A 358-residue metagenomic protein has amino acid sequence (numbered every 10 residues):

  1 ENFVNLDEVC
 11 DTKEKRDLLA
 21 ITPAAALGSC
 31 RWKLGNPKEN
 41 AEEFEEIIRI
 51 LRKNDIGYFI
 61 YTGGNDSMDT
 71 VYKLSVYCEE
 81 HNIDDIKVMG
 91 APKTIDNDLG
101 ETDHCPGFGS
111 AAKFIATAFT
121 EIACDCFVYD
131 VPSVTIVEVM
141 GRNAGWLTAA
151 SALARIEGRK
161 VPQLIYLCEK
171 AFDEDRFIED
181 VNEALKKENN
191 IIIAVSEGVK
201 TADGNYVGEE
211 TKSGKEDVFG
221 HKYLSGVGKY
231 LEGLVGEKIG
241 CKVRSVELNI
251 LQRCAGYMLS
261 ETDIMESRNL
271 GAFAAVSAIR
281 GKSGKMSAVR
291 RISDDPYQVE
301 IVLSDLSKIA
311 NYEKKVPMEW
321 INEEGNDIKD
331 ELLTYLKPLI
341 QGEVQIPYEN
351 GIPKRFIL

Functional and structural regions predicted by a protein language model:
E1, R31-W32, G64-N65, A91-N97 (+4 more regions): Short, ordered loop/turn segments at secondary-structure junctions
N2, G35, S67-D69, N97-D98 (+5 more regions): Flexible loop/turn segments at secondary-structure boundaries
N2-G57, D66-S67, P106, K113 (+1 more regions): Glycine-rich oxoanion-binding loops at beta->alpha junctions
L19-K33, K93-D103, D130-S133, E210-G214: Gly-rich Lys/Arg/Thr-decorated short loops/hinges at beta-loop-alpha junctions or inter-strand turns that position
K38-A41, E45, K53, N65-M68 (+13 more regions): Electropositive phosphate-/nucleotide-binding environments in soluble metabolic enzymes
I50, Y58-G63, D69-H81, D85 (+1 more regions): Accessory alpha-helical/coil subdomains and C-terminal extensions that flank or cap enzyme catalytic cores
E209-L358: C-terminal non-catalytic interaction/assembly regions of soluble proteins
